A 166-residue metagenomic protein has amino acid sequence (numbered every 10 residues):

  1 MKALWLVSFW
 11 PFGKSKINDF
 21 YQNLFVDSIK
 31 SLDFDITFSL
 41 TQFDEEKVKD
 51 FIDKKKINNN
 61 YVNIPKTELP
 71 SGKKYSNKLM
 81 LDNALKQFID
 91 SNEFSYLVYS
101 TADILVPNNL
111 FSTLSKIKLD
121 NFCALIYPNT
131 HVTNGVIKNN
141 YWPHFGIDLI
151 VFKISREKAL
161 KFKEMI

Functional and structural regions predicted by a protein language model:
M1-L24: N-proximal low-complexity "stem/linker" segments adjacent to membrane-targeting elements
K14-K16, D44-F51, V132-N134: Short, charged/polar "capping" segments at the starts of alpha-helices and the immediately preceding loops
D19-I36: Short, acidic, metal-binding catalytic loop of nucleotide-sugar glycosyltransferases
S28, D50-F51, N109-L114: A short acidic, amphipathic alpha-helical/loop segment
T37-Q42: Short internal beta-strands
F43-S95: Active-site-proximal specificity loops/subdomain of glycosyltransferases
N77, I104-I166: Conserved catalytic core of nucleotide-sugar-dependent glycosyltransferases
F94-P107: Short beta-strand-to-loop acidic/aromatic patch adjacent to the donor-nucleotide binding site
